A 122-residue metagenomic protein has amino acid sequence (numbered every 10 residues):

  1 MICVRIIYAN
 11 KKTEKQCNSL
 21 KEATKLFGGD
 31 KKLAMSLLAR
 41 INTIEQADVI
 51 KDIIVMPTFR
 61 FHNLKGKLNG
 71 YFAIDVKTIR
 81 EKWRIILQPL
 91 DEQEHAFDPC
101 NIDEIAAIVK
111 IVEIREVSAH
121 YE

Functional and structural regions predicted by a protein language model:
M1-N42: Arg/Lys-rich, positively charged N-terminal/basic patches that mediate binding to nucleic acids
R5, N63, A73-D75, I86: Short, surface-exposed charged micro-motifs
G29-S36, D52, M56, L68 (+1 more regions): Generic, well-ordered alpha-helical segments
R40, R60, L68-F72, W83 (+1 more regions): A generic structural signal for short beta-strands and their flanking turns/coil linkers
N42-D48: Acidic, glycine-rich loop-and-strand cores that form catalytic or ligand-binding grooves in diverse globular domains
D48-V49, R60, D98, I105: Short, solvent-exposed coil/turn linker segments
V49-A73: A short, surface-exposed loop/turn module that caps and links secondary-structure elements
V76-E122: Enriched for short, Lys/Arg-rich terminal
